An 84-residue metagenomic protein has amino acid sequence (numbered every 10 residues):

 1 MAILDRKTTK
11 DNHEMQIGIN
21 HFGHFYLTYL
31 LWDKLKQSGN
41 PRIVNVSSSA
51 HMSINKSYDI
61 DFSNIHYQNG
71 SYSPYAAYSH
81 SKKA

Functional and structural regions predicted by a protein language model:
M1-A84: Rossmann-fold NAD(P)H-dependent dehydrogenase/reductase core
